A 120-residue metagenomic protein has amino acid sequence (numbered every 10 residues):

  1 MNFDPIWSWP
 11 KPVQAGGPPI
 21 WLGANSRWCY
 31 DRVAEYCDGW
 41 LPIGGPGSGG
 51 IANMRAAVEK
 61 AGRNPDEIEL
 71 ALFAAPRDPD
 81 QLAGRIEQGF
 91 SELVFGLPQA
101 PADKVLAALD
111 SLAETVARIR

Functional and structural regions predicted by a protein language model:
M1-R120: Active-site-adjacent structural elements that line small-molecule/cofactor binding pockets in enzymes
